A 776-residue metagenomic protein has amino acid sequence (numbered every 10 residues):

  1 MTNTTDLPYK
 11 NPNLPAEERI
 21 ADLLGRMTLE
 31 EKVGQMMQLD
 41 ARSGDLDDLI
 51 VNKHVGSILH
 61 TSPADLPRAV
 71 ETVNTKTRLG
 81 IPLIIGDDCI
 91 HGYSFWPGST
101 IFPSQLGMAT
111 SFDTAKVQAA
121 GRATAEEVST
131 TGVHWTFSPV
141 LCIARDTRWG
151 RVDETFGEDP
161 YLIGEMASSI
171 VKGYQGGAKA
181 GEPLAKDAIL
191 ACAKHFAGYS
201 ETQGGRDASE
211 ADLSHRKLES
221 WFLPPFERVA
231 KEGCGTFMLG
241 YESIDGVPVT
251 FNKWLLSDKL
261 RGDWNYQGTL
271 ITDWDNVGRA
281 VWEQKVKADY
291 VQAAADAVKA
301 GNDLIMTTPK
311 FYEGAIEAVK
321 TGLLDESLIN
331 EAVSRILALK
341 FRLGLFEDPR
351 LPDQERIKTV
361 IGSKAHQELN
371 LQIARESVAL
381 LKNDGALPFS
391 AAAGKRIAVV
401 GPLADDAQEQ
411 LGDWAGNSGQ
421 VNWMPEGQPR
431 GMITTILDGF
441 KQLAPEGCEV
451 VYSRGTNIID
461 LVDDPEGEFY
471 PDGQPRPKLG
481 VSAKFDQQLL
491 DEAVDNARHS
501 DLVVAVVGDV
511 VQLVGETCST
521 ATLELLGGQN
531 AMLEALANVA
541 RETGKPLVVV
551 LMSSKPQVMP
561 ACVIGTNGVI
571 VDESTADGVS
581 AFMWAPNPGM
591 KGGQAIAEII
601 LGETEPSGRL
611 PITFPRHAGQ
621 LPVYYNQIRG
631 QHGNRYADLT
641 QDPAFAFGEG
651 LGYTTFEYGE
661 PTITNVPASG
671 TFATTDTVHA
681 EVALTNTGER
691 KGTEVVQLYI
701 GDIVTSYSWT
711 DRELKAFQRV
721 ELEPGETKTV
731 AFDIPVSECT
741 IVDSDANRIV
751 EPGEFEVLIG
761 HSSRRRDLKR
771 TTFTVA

Functional and structural regions predicted by a protein language model:
M1-D743, E751-R765, T772-A776: Glycoside hydrolase catalytic-domain context in secreted enzymes
